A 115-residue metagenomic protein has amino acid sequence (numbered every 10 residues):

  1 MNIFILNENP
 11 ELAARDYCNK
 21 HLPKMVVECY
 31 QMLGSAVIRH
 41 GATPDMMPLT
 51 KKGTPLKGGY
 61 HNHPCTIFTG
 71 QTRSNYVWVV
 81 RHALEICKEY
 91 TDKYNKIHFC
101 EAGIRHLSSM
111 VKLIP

Functional and structural regions predicted by a protein language model:
M1-H98: An N-terminal structural lobe/cap that precedes and organizes the functional/catalytic core across diverse proteins
C87, K93-P115: A charged, amphipathic interaction segment
